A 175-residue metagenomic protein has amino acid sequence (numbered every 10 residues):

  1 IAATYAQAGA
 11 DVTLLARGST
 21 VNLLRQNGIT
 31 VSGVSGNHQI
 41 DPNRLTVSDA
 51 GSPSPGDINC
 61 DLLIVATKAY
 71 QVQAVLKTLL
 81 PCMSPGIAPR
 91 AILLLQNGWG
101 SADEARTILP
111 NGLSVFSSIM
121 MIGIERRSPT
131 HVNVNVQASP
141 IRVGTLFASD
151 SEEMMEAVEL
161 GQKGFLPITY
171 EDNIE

Functional and structural regions predicted by a protein language model:
I1-G36: NAD(P)+-binding Rossmann beta1-loop-alpha1 motif at the extreme N-terminus of oxidoreductases
Q7-G9, Q26, I87, P110-G112 (+1 more regions): Short, well-ordered coil/turn elements that cap or connect secondary structure elements
L14-A16, T30, T78-P81, Q96 (+1 more regions): Flavin (primarily FAD) cofactor-binding/catalytic cores of flavoenzymes
A16, S35, S48-G51, Q96 (+3 more regions): Residues at the C-termini of beta-strands that transition into short coil/loop
T20-L23, G100-D103, S151-E153: Short, charged/polar "capping" segments at the starts of alpha-helices and the immediately preceding loops
D41-P42, T46-V134: Rossmann-like NAD(P)(H) cofactor-binding subdomain of soluble oxidoreductases
C82, I108-S114, R127-E175: Internal alpha-helical scaffold of NAD(P)-dependent oxidoreductase catalytic cores
